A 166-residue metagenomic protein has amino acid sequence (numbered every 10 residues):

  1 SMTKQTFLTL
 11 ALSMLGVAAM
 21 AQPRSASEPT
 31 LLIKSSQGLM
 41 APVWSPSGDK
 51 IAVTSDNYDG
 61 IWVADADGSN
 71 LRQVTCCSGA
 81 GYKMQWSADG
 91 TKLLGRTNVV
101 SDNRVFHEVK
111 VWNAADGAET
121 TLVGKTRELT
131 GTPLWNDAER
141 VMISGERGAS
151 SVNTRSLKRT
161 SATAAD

Functional and structural regions predicted by a protein language model:
S1-L8: Bacterial N-terminal signal peptides that target proteins for export
M2, M14, C77-S78: Secreted/luminal cysteine- and crosslink-motif detector
L8-T9, A162: Short amphipathic alpha-helical "recognition" segments used for binding
T9-A18: Bacterial N-terminal signal peptides
Q22-D166: Sequence signature of WD/YWTD-type beta-propeller architectures
